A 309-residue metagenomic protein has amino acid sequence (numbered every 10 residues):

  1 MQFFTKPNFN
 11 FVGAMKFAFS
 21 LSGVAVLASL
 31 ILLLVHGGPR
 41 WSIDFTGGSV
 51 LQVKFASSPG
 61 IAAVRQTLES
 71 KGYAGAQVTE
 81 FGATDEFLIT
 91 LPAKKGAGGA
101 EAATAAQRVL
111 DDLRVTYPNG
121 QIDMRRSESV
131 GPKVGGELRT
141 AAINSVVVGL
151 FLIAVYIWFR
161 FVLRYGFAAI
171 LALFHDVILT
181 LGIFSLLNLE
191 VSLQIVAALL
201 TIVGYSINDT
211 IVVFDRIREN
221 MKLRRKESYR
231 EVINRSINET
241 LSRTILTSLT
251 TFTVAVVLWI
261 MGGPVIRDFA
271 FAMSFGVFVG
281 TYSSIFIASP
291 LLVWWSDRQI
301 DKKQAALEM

Functional and structural regions predicted by a protein language model:
M1-M309: A structural signal for conserved, well-ordered secondary-structure elements that form binding/interaction cores
